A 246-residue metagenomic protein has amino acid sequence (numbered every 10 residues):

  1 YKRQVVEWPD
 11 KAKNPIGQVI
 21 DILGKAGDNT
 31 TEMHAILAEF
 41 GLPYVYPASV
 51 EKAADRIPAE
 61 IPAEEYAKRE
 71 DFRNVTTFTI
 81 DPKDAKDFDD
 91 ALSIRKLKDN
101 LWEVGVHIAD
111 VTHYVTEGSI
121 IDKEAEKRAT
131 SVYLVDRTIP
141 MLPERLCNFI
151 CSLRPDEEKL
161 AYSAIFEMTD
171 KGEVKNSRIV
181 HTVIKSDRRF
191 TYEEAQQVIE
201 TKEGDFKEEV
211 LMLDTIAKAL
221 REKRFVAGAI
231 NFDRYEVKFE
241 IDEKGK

Functional and structural regions predicted by a protein language model:
K2-K246: Conserved, carboxylate-rich catalytic/transport cores that coordinate ions
